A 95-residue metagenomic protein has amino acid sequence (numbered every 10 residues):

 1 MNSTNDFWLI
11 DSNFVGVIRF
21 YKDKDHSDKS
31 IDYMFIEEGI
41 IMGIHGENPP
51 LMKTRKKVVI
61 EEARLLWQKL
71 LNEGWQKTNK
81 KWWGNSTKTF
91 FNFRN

Functional and structural regions predicted by a protein language model:
M1-E73, K77-N95: Terminus-proximal functional modules
